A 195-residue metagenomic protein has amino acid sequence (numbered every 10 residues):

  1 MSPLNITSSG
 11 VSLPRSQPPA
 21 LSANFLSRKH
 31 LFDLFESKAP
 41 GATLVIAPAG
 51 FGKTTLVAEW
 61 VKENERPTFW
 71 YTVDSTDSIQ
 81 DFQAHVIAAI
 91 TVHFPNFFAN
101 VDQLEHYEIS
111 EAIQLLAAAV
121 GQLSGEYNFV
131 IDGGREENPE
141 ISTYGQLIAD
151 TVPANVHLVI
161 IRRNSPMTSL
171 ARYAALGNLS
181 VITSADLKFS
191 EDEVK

Functional and structural regions predicted by a protein language model:
S2-F35, N100: Conserved adenine-nucleotide phosphate-binding loops and their immediately adjacent elements
Q17-S27, F35, P40, L44-A49 (+3 more regions): Extended, compositionally biased accessory segments flanking or bridging domains
L31, T55-E59, N128, E140-K195: Alpha-helical sensor/transducer elements of the RecA-like P-loop NTPase core
G41-T72, H85-A88: P-loop NTPase Walker A phosphate-binding motif
G41-V45, T68, G125-I131, V156-L158: Generic beta-sheet signal
A47, F69-S78, D102-H106, S184-A185: A short hydrophobic beta-strand->loop->alpha-helix junction that borders the nucleotide-binding pocket of P-loop NTPases
Q80-D102, A117-A118: Conserved NTP-binding/hydrolysis module of P-loop NTPases
L116-I141, I161: Conserved P-loop NTPase "ATPase switch" module shared by AAA+ and STAND
